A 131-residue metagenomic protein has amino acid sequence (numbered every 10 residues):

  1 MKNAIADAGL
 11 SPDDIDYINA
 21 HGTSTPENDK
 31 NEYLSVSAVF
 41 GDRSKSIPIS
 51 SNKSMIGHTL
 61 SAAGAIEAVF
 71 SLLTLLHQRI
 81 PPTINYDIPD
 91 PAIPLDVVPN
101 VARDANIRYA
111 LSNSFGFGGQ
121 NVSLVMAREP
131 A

Functional and structural regions predicted by a protein language model:
M1-A131: Conserved "HGTGT" condensation-loop signature of ketosynthase/thiolase-family condensing enzymes that catalyze
